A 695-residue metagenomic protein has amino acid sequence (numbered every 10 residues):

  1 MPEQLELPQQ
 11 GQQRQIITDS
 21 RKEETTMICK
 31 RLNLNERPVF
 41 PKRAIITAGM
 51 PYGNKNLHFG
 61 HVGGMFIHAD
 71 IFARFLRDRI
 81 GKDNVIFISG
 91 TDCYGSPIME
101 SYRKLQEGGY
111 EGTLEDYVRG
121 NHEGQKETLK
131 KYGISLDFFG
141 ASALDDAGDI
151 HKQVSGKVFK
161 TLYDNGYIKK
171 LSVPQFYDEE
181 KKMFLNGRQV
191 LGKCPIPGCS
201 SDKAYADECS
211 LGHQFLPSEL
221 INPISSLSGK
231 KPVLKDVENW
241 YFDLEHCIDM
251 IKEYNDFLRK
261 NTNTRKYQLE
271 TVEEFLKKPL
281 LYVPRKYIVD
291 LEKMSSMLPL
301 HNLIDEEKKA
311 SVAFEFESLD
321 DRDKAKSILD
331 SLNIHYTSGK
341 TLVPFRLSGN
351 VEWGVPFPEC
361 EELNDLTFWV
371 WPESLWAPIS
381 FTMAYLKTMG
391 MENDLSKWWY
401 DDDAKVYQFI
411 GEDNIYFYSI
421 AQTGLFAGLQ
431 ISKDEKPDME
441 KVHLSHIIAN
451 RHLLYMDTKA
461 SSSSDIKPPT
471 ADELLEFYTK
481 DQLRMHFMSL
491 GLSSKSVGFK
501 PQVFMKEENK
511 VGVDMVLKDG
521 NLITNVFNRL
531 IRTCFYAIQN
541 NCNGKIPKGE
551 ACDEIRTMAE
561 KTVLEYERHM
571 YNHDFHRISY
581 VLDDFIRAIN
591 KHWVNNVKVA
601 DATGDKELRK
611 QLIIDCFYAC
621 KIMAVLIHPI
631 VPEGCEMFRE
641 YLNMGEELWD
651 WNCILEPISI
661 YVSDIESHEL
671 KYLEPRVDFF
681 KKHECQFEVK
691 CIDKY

Functional and structural regions predicted by a protein language model:
M1-P41, L105, L171-F176, Q189-H213 (+6 more regions): Basic, alpha-helical terminal appendages of large translation-related enzymes
L7-I80, I86-S89, Q153, I224-N540 (+2 more regions): Structured secondary-structure scaffolds
I86-P97, G140-I150, H446-A449: Short, solvent-exposed turn/loop segments enriched in Gly/Ser/Thr/Pro and often Arg
S101-G120: A charged helix-plus-loop insertion that forms the helical arch/lid used to bind and gate nucleic-acid substrates
V118-L129, Y418: Structured alpha-helical segments in the cores of large, soluble enzyme domains
G124-Y205, K252-D256, K260: A broadly conserved sequence feature marking short terminus-proximal activation segments in nucleic acid-centric
K203-A206, S218-E219, V233-D236: Short, non-ligating residues that shape and space the ligands of small metal-coordination modules and catalytic
D236-E238, E253-F257, Q268-N302, K467 (+2 more regions): Conserved nucleotide- and phosphate/pyrophosphate-binding catalytic cores in adenylate/nucleotidyl-handling enzymes
